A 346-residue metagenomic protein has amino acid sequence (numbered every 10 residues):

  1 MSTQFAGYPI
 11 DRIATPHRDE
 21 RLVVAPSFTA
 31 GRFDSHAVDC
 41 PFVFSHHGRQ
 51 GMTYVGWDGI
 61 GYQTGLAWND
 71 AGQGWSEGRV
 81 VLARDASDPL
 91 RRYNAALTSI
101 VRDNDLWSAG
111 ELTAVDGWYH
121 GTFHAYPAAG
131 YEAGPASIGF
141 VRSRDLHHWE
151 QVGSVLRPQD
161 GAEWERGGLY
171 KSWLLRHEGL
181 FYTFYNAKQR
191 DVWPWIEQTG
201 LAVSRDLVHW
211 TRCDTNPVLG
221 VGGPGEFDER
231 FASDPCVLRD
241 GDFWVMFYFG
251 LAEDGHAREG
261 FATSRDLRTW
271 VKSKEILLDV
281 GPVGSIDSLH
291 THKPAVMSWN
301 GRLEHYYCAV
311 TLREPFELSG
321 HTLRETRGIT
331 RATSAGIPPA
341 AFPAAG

Functional and structural regions predicted by a protein language model:
M1-G346: Carbohydrate-active catalytic/glycan-binding domains of CAZyme proteins, especially the secreted or lumenal ectodomains
